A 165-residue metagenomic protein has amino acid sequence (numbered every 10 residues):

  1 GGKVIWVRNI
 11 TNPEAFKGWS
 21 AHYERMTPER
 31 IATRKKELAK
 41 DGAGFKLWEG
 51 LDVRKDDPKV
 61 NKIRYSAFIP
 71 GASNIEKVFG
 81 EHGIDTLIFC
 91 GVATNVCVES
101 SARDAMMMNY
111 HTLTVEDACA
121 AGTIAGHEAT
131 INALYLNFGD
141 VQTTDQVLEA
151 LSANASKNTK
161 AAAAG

Functional and structural regions predicted by a protein language model:
G1-N9, A15, V115: Short beta-strand segments at enzyme active-site cores
T11-N12, T94: Residue-level marker for beta-strand->alpha-helix junctions and adjacent short loops that shape enzyme
K17, A21-G165: Active-site-adjacent betaalpha module
